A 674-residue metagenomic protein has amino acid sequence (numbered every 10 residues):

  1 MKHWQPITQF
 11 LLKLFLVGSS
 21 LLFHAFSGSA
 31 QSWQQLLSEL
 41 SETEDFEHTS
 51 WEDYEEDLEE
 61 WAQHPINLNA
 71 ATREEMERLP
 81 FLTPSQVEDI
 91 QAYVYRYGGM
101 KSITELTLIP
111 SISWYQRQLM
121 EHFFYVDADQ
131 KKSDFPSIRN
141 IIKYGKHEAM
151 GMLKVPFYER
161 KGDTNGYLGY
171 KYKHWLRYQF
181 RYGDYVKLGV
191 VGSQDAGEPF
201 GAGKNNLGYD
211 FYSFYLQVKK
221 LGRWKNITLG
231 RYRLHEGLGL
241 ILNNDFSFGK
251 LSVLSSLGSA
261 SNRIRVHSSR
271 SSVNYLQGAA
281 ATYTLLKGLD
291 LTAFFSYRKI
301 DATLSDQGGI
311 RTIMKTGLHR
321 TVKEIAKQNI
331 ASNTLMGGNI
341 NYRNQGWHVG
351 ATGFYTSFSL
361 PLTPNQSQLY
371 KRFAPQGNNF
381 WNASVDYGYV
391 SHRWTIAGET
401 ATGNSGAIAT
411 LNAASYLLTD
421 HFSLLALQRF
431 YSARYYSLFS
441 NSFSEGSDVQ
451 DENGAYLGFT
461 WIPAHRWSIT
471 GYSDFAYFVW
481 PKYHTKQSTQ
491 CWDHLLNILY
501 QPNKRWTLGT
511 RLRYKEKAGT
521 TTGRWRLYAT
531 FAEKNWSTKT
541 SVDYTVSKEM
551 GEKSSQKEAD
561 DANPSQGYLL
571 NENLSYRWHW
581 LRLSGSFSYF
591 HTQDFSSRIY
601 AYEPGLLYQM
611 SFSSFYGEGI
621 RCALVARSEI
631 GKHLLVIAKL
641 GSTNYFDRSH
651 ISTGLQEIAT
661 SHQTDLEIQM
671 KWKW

Functional and structural regions predicted by a protein language model:
M1-W33, W674: Bacterial Sec-dependent N-terminal signal peptides
F26-P65, Q130-Y144: N-terminal, intrinsically disordered low-complexity tails/presequences enriched in Lys/Ser/Pro and small residues
S32-S38, S111-H122, D127-E148, G162-N165 (+3 more regions): Outer-membrane beta-barrel biogenesis signature
W51-K101, M120-Y125, E198: Amphipathic, charged-and-aliphatic alpha-helical interface segments that function as noncatalytic docking
S137-T164, F180, D184-V190, I227 (+2 more regions): Transmembrane beta-strand segments of Gram-negative outer membrane beta-barrel proteins
Y167-K171, L276, A331-N365, R372-W674: Exposed, low-structure sequence patches enriched in small/polar residues
S193-F211, R265-S272, A326-N329, A401-G403 (+2 more regions): Outer-membrane beta-barrel proteins
N206-D301, H421-S437, R582-F595: Outer membrane beta-barrel
